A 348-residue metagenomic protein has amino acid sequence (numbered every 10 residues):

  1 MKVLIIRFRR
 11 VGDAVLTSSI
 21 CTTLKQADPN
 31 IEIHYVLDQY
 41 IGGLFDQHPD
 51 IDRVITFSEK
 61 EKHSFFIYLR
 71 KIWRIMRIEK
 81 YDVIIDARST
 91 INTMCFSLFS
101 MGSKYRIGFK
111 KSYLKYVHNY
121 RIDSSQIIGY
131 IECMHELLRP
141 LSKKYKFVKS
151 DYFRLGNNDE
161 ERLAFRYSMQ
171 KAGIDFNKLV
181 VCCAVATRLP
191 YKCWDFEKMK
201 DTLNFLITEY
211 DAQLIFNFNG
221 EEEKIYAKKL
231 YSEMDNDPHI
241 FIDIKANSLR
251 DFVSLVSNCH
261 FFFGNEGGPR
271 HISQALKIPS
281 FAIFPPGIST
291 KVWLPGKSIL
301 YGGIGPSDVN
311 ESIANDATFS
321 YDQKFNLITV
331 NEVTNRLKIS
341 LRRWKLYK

Functional and structural regions predicted by a protein language model:
M1-K348: Catalytic machinery of carbohydrate-active enzymes, primarily nucleotide-sugar-dependent glycosyltransferases
